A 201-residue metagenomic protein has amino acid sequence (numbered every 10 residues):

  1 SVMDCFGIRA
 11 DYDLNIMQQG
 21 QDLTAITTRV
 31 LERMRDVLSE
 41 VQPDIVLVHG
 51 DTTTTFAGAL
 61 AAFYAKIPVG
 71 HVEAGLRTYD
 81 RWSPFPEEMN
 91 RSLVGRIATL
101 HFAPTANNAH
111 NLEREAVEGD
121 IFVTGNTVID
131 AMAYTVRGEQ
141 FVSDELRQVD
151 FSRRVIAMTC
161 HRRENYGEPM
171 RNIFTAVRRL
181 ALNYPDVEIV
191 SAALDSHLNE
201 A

Functional and structural regions predicted by a protein language model:
S1, I97-N172, N199: A nucleotide-sugar donor-handling region in carbohydrate enzymes
S1-R9: N-terminal beta-loop-helix "entrance" segment that forms/cooperates in small-molecule cofactor or anionic ligand
V2, D13-A116: Active-site and donor-binding regions of nucleotide-sugar-utilizing enzymes
I8-I16, S152-T159: Short, basic/glycine-rich phosphate-binding loops at helix/coil junctions that contact nucleotide phosphates
G20-T24, T78-D80, R163-Y166, S196-E200: Short, small-residue-enriched loops and turns at beta-alpha junctions that line or gate enzyme active sites
P68, D120, D186-I189: Residues at the starts of beta-strands that form the adenosine-phosphate
P169-P185: Short hydrophobic signal-anchor/transmembrane segments that target glycosyltransferases and glycosylation machinery
P185-A201: Catalytic donor nucleotide-activated moiety binding site of glycosyltransferases and closely related
